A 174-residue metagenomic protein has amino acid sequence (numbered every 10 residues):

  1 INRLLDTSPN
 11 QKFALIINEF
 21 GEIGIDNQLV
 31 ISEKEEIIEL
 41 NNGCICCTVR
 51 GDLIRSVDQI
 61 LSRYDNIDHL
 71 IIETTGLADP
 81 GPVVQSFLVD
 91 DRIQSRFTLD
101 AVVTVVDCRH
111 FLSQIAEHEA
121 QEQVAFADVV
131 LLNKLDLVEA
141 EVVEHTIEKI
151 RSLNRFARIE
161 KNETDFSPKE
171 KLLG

Functional and structural regions predicted by a protein language model:
N2-A116: Nucleotide-state-sensitive switch-loop elements of NTP-binding domains
L5-D6, A125, R151: Alpha-helix boundary recognition
K34, I67, A127, N154-A157: Short, well-ordered alpha-helix to beta-strand connector turns
T74-L77, H118-Q121, A125, L137-E144: Short, amphipathic alpha-helical segments
D90-F97, Q121-E122, I147-F156: A short alpha->loop->secondary-structure connector
A101, D128-V129: Well-ordered beta-strand positions
C108, Q114-F126, L132: Flexible active-site lid/hinge loop adjacent to a nucleotide/diphosphate and Mg2+-phosphate binding pocket
V129, L135-G174: C-terminal accessory "lid"/substrate-recognition subdomains
